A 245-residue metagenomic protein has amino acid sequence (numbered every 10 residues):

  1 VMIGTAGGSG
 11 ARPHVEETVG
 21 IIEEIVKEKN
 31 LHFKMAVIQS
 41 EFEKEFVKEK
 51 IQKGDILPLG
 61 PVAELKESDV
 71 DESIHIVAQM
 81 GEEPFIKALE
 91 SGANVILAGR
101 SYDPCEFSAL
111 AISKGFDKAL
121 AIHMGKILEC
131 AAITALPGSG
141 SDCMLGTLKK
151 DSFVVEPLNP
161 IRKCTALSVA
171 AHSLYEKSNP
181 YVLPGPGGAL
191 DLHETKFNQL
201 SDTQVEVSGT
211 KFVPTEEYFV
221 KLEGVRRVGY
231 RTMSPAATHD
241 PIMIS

Functional and structural regions predicted by a protein language model:
M2-T5, F33-I38, I96-G99, H123 (+2 more regions): General beta-strand structural signal in soluble alpha/beta enzymes
A6-E16, R100-E106: Gly/Ser/Thr-rich loops at beta-strand to alpha-helix junctions that form or flank small-molecule/cofactor-binding
A6-R12, E67-V77, S113-K114: Flexible, glycine/proline-enriched loop segments at strand-loop-helix junctions that form or flank small-ligand binding
E16-E28, Q52-L57, L110-A121: A glycine- and small-aliphatic-rich helix-loop capping segment at beta-alpha/alpha-beta transitions that lines
I21-I38, E43: Terminal amphipathic helices with adjacent charged low-complexity linkers/tails
V26-K34, G60-E67, F116-L128: Acidic, His- and aromatic-enriched active-site or binding-groove loops in soluble protein domains that engage sugars
E43-A98: An acidic, phosphate/nucleotide-engaging active-site surface
E106-S245: Small-residue-enriched flexible segments
